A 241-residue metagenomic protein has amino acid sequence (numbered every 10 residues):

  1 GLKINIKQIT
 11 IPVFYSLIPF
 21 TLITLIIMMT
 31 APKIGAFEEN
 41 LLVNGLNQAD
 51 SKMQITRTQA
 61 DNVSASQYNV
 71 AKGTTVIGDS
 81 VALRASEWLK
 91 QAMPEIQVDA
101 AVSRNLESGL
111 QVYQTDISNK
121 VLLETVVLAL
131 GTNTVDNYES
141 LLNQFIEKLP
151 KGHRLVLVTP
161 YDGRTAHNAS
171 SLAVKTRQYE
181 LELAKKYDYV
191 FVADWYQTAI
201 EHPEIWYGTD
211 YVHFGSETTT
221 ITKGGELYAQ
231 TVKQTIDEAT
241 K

Functional and structural regions predicted by a protein language model:
G1, N168-K241: Catalytic His-Asp segment of secreted/periplasmic serine-dependent ester chemistry enzymes
G1-T74, N119-V121, L227-K241: N-terminal secretory targeting modules
A60-Q144, R164-H167, S171-V174: Conserved SGNH/GDSL esterase-like catalytic core that processes O-acyl groups on lipids and polysaccharides
T75-I77, V156, F191-A193: Hydrophobic/aromatic beta-strand patches that form the interior of the parallel beta-sheet core in alpha/beta enzyme
D99-A101, V158, A193-T198: Conserved beta-strand termini and adjacent loop/short-helix elements that scaffold enzyme active sites in alpha/beta
A129, V158-T159: Alpha/beta-hydrolase-fold catalytic nucleophile elbow
K151-L155: A short helix->loop->beta-strand "cap" motif at the edges of active sites that frequently abuts
T159-P160, T176: Extracytosolic low-complexity repeat regions of secreted or lipid-anchored proteins
